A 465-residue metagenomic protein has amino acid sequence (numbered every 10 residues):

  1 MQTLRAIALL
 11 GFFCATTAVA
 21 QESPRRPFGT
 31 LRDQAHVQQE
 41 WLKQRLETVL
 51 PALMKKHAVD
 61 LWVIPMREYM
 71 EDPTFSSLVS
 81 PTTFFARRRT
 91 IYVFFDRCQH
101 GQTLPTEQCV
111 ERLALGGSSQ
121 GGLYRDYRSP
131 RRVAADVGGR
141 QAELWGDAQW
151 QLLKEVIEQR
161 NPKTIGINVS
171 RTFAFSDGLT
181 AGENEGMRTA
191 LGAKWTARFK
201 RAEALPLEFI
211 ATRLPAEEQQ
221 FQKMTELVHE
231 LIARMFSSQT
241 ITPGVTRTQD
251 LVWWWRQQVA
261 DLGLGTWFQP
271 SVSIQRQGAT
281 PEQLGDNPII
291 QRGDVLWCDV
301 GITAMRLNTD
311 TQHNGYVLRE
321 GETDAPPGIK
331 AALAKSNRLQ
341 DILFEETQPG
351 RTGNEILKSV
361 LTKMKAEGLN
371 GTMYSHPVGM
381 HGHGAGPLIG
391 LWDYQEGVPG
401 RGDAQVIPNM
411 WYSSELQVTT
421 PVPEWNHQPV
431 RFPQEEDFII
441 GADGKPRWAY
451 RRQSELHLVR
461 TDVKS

Functional and structural regions predicted by a protein language model:
M1-A6: Positively charged n-region of N-terminal signal peptides that target proteins for export
I7-T16: Bacterial N-terminal signal peptides
Q21-S465: Active-site neighborhoods and metal-handling regions in enzymes and metal-associated proteins
